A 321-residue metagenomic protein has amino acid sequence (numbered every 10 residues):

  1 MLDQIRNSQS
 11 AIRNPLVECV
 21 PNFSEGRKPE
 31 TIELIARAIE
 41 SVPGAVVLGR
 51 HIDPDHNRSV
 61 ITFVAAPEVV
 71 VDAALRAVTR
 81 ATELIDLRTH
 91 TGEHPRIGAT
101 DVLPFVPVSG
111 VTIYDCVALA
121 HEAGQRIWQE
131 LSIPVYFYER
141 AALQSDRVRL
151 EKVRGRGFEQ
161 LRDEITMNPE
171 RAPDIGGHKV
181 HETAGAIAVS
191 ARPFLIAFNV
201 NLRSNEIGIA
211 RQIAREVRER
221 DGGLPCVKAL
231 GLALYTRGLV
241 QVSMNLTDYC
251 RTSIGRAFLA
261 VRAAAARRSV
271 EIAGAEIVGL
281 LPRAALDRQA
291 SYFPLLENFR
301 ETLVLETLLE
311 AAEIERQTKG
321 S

Functional and structural regions predicted by a protein language model:
M1-P15, K319-S321: Short, basic, low-complexity termini and linkers enriched in Ser/Thr/Gly/Pro that act as targeting/leader peptides
N14-G320: Long, contiguous binding/interaction regions
